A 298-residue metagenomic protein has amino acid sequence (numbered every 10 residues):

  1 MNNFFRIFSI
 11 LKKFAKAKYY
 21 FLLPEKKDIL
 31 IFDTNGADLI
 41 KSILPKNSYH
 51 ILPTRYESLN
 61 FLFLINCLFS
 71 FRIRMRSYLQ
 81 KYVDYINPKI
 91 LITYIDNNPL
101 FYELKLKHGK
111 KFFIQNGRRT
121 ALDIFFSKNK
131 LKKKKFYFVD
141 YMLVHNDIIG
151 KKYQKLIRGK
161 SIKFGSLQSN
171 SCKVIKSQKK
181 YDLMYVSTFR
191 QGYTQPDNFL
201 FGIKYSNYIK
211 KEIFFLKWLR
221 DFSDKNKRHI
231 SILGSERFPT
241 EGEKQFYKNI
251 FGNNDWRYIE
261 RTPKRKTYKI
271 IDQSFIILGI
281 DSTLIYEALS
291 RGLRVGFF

Functional and structural regions predicted by a protein language model:
N3-S171, L284-I285: Active-site and donor-binding regions of nucleotide-sugar-utilizing enzymes
L30, D182-M184, R294: Conserved beta-strand elements of the Class I
I40-K46, L167-N249: Conserved catalytic-core segment of nucleotide-activated headgroup transferases in glycan assembly
L62-F71, S127-N129, V174-Y185, Y268-G279: Short, surface-exposed amphipathic charged segments that create phosphate/polyanion-binding patches used for binding
T93, N116, Y153-Q154, S161 (+1 more regions): A donor-sugar binding/catalytic signature common to diverse glycosyltransferases and related nucleotide-sugar
K111, M142, I230-I232, V295: Hydrophobic/aromatic residues located in beta-strands of well-ordered beta-sheets within soluble catalytic
K244-T262: Nucleotide-activated donor-binding/catalytic signature segment of Leloir-type glycosyltransferases, i.e., the conserved
